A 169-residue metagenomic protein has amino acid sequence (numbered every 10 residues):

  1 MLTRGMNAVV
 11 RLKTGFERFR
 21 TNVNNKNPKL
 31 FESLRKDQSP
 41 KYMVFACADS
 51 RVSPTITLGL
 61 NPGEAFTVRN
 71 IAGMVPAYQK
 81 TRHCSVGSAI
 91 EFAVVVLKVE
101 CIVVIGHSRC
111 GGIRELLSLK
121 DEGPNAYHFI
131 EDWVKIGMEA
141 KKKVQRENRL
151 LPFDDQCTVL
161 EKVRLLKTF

Functional and structural regions predicted by a protein language model:
L2-P40, I71-E100, G111-F169: Divalent-metal-activated hydrolytic enzyme cores
R35-P54: N-terminal low-complexity or amphipathic/hydrophobic leaders
K41-M43, E64-F66, E100-V103: Structural motif
F45-C47, R69, I105-H107: Short beta-strand segments
D49-R51, H107-G112: Gly/Ser/Thr-rich loops at beta-strand to alpha-helix junctions that form or flank small-molecule/cofactor-binding
S50-I71: Catalytic core of membrane glycerolipid acyltransferases/transacylases, capturing the structured, soluble-facing
T55, I102, H107-S108: Short glycine- and Lys/Arg-enriched binding-loop motifs that mark or flank ligand-binding interfaces
